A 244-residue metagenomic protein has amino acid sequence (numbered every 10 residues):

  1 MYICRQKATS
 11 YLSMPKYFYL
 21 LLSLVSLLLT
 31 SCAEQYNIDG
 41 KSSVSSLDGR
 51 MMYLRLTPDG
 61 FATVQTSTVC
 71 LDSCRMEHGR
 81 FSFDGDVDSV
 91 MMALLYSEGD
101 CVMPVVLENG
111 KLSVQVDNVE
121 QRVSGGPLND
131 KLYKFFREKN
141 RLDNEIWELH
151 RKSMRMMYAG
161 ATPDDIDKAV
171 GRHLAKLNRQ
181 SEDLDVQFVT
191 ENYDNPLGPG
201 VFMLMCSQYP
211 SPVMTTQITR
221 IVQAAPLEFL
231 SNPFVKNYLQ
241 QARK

Functional and structural regions predicted by a protein language model:
M1-S42: Bacterial Sec-dependent N-terminal signal peptides
C32-A175: A non-transmembrane, solvent-exposed segment enriched in polar/low-complexity residues
D130, R137, D183, G200-M203: Positions in alpha-helical segments
R155-R172, K176-R179, D183-G198, T216: Surface-exposed, polar/charged faces of alpha-helical domains in mature secreted/periplasmic/lumenal proteins
T190-K244: Charged, long alpha-helical assembly modules
